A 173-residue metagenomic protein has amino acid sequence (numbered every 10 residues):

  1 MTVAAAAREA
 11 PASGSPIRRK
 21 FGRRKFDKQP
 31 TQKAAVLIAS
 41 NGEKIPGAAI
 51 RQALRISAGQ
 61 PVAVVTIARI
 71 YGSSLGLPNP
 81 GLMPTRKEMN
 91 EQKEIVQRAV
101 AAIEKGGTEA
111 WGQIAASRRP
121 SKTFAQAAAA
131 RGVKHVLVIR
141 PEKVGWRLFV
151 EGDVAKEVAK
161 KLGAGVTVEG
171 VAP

Functional and structural regions predicted by a protein language model:
M1-Q29, K105-V136, K156, P173: Structural beta-alpha unit
Q29-G81, K161: Small/aliphatic-rich secondary-structure junction motif
A39-E43, I114, I139-E142, A172: Structural motif
G59, A99-T108: Short helix-loop-beta junction
A63-V65, W111-A115, T167-V171: General small-molecule cofactor/ligand-binding pocket signal
L82-E94: A short acidic, glycine-rich active-site loop that binds or catalyzes chemistry on phosphate/adenosine moieties
L137-K161: Glycine-rich, Arg-bearing micro-motifs that act as flexible, cationic patches
A159-P173: Short, flexible loop segments at boundaries between secondary-structure elements
